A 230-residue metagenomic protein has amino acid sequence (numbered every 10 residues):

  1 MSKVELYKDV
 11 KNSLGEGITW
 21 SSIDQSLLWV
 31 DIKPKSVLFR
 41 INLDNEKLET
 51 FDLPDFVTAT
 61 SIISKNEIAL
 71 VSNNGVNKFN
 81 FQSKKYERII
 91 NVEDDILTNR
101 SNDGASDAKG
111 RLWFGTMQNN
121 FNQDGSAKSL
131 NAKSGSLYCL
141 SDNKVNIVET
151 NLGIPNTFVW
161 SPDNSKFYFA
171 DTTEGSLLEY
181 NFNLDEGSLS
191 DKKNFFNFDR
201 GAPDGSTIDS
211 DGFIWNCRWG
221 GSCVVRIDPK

Functional and structural regions predicted by a protein language model:
K3-D9, E46-D52, E87-D94, K144-T150 (+1 more regions): A short beta-strand motif characteristic of beta-propeller blades
V10-D24, P54-A69, D95-R111, Q118 (+3 more regions): Beta-rich, blade/repeat-based domains predominating in secreted/periplasmic proteins but also intracellular
S21-S22, L27-K33, A69-N74, F114-F121 (+2 more regions): Conserved beta-strand positions in repeat-built beta-propeller and related beta-rich domains
L27-F51, N73-V76: Beta-propeller domains
V37-F39, G75-N77, G135-Y138, S176-L178 (+1 more regions): A short loop-to-beta-strand structural motif that recurs across blades of beta-propeller domains
L130-D142: Beta-propeller blade signature
G175-S176, F196-K230: Loop/turn-rich, solvent-exposed surfaces of beta-rich toroidal or solenoidal domains
Y180-G187: Short loop/turn segments immediately following beta-strands, especially the blade-tip and inter-blade linker loops
